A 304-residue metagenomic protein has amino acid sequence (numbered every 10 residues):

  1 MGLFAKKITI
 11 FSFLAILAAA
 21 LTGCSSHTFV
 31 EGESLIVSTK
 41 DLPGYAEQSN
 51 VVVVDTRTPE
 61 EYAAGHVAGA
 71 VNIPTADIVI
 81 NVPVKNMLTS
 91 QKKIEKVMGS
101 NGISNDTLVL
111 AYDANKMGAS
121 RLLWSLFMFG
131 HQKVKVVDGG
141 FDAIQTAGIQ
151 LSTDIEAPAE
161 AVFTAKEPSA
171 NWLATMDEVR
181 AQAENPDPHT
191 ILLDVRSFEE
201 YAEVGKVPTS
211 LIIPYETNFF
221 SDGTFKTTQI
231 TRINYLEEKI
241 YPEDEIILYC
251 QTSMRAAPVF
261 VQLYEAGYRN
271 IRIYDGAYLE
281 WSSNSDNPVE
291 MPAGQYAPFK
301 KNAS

Functional and structural regions predicted by a protein language model:
G2-F11: Bacterial N-terminal signal peptides that target proteins for export
A20-G23: C-terminal motif of bacterial Sec signal peptides marking the signal peptidase cleavage site
S25-V30, P83, L88-D177, R255-I271 (+1 more regions): Thiolate-centered catalytic microenvironments shared by cysteine-dependent enzyme domains
H27-T107, R180-E243, Y296: Positively charged, proline/Ser/Thr-rich regional signature most characteristic of the Rhodanese/CDC25-like
G32, V79-N81, D142-V207, D286-S304: Active-site neighborhoods of enzymes that stabilize oxyanions during catalysis
T56-R57, I73-A76, Y112-N115, V137-G140 (+4 more regions): Active-site-proximal beta-strand/loop segments in catalytic clefts of secreted hydrolases
I233-G294: C-terminal soluble interaction/assembly domains
